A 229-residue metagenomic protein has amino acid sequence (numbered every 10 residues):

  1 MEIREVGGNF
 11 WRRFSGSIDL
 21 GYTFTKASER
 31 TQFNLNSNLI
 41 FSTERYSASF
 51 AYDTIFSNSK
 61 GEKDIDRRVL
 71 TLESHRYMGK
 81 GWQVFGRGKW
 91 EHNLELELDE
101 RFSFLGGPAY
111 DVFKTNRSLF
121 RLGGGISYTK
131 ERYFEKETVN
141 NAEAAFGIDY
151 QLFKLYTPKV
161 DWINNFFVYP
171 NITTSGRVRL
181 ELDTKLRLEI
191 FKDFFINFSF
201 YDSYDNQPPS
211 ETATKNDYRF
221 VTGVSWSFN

Functional and structural regions predicted by a protein language model:
G8-K26, R45-F50, W162-N164: Transmembrane beta-strand segments of Gram-negative outer membrane beta-barrel proteins
S15-D19, Q32-N36, V69-T71, R101 (+4 more regions): Membrane-embedded beta-strand positions in outer-membrane beta-barrel channels/transporters
I18-L20, F50-Y52, G86, G106 (+5 more regions): Membrane-embedded beta-strand positions of outer-membrane beta-barrel proteins
Y22-K26, T43, T54-N58, W90-L94 (+6 more regions): Transmembrane beta-strands of outer-membrane beta-barrel pores
T23-Q32, S59-I65, N93-E100, F134-T138 (+2 more regions): Solvent-exposed loop/turn segments connecting transmembrane beta-strands in outer-membrane beta-barrel proteins
N38-S42, E73-H75, K89, A109-D111 (+3 more regions): Transmembrane beta-barrel domains of outer membrane proteins
E44-F50, G81-V84, N116-F120, F153-W162 (+1 more regions): Repeated loop/turn-to-beta-strand initiation elements of outer-membrane beta-barrel proteins
N216-N229: Outer-membrane beta-barrel "beta-signal"
